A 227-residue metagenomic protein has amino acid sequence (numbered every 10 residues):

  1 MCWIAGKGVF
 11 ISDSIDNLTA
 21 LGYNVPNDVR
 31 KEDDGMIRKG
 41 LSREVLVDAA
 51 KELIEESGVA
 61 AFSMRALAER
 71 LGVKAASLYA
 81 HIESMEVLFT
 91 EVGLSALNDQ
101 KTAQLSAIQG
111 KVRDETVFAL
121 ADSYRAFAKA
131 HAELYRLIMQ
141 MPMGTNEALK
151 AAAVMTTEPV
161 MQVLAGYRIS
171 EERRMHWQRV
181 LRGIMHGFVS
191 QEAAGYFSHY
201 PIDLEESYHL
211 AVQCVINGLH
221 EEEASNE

Functional and structural regions predicted by a protein language model:
C2-D33, Q162-I169, S198-E227: C-terminal peripheral helix-coil segments that are non-catalytic and often amphipathic
C2-S57, A66, V87-T90: Basic, helix-initiating cap at the start of DNA-binding domains
R43-K51, E55, A60-A61, G72 (+2 more regions): An amphipathic alpha-helix adjacent to DNA-recognition modules
I54, L88-A96, I138, P142 (+1 more regions): Alpha-helical DNA-contacting segments of helix-turn-helix folds
R65-E69, L78: Append "Primarily bacterial transcriptional regulators
V92-A119, T157-G166: Amphipathic alpha-helical linker/stalk segments
V117-M139, E147-V154, R182-V189: Helical hydrophobic small-molecule/effector-binding pocket
M143-E171, M175-V180, S190, E206-N217: Amphipathic alpha-helical packing segments from all-alpha helical-bundle domains
